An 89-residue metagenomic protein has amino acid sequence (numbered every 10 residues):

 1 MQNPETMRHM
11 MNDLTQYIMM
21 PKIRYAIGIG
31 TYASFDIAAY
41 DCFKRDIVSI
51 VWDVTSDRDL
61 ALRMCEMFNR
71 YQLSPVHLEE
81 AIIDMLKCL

Functional and structural regions predicted by a protein language model:
Q2-A38, F43: Short N-terminal "domain-start" leader segments that mark the transition from disordered tails or signal peptides into
N3, R8-H9, Y71-L89: Short, mixed-charge low-complexity intrinsically disordered segments
E5, L14-T15, R58, F68 (+1 more regions): Generic extreme N-terminus detector
I23, I27, K44-W52, E80: General secondary-structure propensity
I29-T31, S49, R63, E80 (+1 more regions): Generic alpha-helix signal with a bias toward terminal, lower-confidence helices and secondary-structure junctions
R45-R63, M67-N69: A short, exposed loop/beta-hairpin motif centered on an aromatic-Gly-Thr core
